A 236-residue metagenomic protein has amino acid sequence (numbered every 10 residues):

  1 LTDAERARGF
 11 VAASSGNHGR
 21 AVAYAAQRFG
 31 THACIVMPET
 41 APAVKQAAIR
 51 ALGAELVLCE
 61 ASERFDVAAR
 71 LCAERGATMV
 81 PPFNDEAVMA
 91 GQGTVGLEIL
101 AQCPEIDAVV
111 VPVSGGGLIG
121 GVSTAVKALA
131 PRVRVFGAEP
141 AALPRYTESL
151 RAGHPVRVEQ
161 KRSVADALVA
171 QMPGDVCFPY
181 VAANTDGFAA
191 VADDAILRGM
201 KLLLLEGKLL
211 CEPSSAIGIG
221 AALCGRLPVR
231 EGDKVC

Functional and structural regions predicted by a protein language model:
L1-C236: PLP-dependent amino-acid enzyme catalytic core
